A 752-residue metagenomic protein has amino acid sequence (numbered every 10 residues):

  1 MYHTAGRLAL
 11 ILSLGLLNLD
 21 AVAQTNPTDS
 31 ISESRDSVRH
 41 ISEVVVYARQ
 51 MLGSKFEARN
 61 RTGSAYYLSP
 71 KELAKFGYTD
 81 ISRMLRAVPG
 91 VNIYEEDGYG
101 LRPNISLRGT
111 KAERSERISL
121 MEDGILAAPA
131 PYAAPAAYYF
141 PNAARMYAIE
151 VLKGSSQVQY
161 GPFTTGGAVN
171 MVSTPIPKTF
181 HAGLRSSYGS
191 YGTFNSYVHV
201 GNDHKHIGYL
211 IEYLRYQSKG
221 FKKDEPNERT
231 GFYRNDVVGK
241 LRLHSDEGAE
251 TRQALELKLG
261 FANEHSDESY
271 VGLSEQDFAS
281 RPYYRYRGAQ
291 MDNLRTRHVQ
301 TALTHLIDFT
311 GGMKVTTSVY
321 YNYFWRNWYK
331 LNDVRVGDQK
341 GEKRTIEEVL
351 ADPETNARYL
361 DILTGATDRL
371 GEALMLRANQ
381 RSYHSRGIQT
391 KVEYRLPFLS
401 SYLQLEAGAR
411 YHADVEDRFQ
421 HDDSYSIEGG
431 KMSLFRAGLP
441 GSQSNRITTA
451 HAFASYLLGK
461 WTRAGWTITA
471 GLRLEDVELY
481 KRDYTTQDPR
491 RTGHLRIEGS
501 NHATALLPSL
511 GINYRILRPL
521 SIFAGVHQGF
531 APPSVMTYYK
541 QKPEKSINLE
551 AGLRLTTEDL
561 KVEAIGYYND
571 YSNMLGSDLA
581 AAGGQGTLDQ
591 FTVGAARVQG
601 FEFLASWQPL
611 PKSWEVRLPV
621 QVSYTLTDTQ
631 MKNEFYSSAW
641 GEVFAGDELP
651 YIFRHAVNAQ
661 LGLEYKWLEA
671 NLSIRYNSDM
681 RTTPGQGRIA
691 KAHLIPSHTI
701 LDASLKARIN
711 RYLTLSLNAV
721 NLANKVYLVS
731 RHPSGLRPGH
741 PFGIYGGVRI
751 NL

Functional and structural regions predicted by a protein language model:
V38, E43-F76, L101-N104: N-terminal periplasmic "start-of-domain" segments of outer-membrane beta-barrel proteins
E57, S82-P129: Extracytoplasmic beta-strand/coil segments of soluble accessory domains associated with Gram-negative outer-membrane
I125-K153: Short acidic/polar hinge/loop motifs at secondary-structure boundaries that mediate gating or recognition
H181, Y188-Q217, E225-S269, N293-R297 (+2 more regions): Transmembrane beta-barrel wall of Gram-negative outer-membrane proteins
G248-L255, T296-T486: Face-selective signature of the C-terminal outer-membrane beta-barrel domain
D308, K314-N332, R515, S521-G525 (+2 more regions): Membrane-embedded beta-barrel scaffold of Gram-negative outer-membrane proteins
Y383, Y402-D414, L439-Y571, Q660-G662: Structural signature of Gram-negative outer-membrane beta-barrels, strongest in the C-terminal barrel of TonB-dependent
F398-L399, T462, Y568-D570, D589-P684 (+2 more regions): Gram-negative outer-membrane beta-barrel transporters
